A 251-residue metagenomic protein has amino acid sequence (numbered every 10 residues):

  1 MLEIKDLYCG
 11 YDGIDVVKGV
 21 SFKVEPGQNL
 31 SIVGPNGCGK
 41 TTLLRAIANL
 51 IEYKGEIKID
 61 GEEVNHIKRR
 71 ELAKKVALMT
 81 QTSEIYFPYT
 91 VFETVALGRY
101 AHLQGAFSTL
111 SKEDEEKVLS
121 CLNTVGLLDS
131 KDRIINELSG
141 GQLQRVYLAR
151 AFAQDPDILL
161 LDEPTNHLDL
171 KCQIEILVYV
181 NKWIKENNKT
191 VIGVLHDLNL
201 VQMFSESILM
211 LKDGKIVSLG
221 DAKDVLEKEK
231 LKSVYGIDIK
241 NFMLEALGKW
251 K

Functional and structural regions predicted by a protein language model:
V33-P35: The feature captures the beta-strand-to-loop junction immediately N-terminal to the Walker
A48: Helix-to-loop junction immediately C-terminal to a conserved catalytic motif
G55-E63, L72: Conserved ABC transporter NBD signature motif
S111-S130: Conserved ABC ATPase "signature" region
I134-L138, Q142: Conserved ABC ATPase signature
L159-E163: Catalytic Walker B motif of ABC-type/P-loop ATPase nucleotide-binding domains
K228-K251: ABC ATPase nucleotide-binding domains
